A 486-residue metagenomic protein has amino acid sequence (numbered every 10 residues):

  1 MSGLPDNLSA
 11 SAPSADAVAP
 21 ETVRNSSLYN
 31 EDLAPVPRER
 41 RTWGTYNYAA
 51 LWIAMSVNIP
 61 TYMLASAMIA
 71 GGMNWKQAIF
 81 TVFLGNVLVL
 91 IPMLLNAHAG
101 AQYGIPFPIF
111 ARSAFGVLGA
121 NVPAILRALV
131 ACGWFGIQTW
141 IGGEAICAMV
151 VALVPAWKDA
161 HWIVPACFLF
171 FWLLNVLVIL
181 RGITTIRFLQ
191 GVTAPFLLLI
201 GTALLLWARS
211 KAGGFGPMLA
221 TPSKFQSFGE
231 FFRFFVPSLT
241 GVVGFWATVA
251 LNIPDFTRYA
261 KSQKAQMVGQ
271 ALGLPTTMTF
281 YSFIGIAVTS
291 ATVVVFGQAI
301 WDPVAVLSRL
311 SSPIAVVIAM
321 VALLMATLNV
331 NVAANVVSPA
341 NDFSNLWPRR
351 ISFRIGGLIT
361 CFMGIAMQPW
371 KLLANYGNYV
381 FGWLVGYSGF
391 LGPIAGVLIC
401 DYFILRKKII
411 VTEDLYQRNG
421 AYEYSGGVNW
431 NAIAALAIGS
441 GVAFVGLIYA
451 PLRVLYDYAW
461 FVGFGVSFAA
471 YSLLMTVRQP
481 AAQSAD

Functional and structural regions predicted by a protein language model:
S2-W75, I200-L204, K211-F215, F225-L239 (+2 more regions): Membrane-interface "cap" regions at the ends of multi-pass membrane proteins
N25-F115, G119, T248-P275, S290-A299: Transmembrane helix-boundary motif of multi-pass solute transporters/channels
T45-Y62, L174, L205-A212, S223-I286 (+3 more regions): Hydrophobic, membrane-embedded alpha-helices of multi-pass small-molecule transporters
N58-T61, L84-P92, L126-Q138, A194-S210 (+3 more regions): Selective recognition of specific alpha-helical transmembrane segments in multi-pass small-molecule
A124, A152-R181, P195-L204, S238-I253 (+3 more regions): Transmembrane alpha-helical segments of multi-pass small-molecule transport proteins
L126, A166-K211, L219-A220, Q270-L274 (+2 more regions): Membrane-interface loop-to-helix entry segments
T139, G143-A152, F196-K224, F245 (+3 more regions): Hydrophobic alpha-helical segments and their helix-loop junctions in multi-pass secondary transporters
R354-G356, I394-L473, V477, A481-A485: C-terminal membrane-solvent junction of multi-pass transporters and transport-like membrane proteins
